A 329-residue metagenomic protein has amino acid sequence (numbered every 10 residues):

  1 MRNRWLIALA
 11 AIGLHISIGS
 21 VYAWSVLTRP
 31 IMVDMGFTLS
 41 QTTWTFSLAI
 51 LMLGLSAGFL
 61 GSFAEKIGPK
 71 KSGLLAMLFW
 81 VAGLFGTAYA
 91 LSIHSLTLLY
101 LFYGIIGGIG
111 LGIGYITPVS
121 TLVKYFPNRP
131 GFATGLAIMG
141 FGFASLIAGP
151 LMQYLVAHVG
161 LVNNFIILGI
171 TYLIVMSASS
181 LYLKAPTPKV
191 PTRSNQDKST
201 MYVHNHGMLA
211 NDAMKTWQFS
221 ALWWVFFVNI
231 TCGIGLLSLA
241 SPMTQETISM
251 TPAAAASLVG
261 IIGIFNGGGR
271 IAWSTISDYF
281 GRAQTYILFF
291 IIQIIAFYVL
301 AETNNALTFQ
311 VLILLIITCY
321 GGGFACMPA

Functional and structural regions predicted by a protein language model:
H15-I16, G83, L96-I113, F227 (+1 more regions): Hydrophobic core of transmembrane alpha-helices in multi-pass small-molecule transporters, especially MFS/SLC-type
Y22, I50-G58, L146, G263-I271 (+1 more regions): Residue-level signature of mid-helix packing/kink "hotspots" within the transmembrane helices of 12-pass Major
W24-R29, N211-T275, P328: Extracytoplasmic gate region of multi-pass secondary transporters
I31, G112-F126, A133-T134, G322-A329: Intracellular juxtamembrane helix-capping segments at the cytosolic ends of symmetry-related transmembrane helices
S56-P69, R270-G281: Helix-to-loop junctions at the C-terminal end of transmembrane segments in multipass secondary transporters
L78-I93, I292-N304: C-terminal ends and interior cores of transmembrane alpha-helices in multi-pass membrane transporters/permeases
F141-P188: Helix-loop-helix hairpin linking two adjacent transmembrane segments in secondary transporters
